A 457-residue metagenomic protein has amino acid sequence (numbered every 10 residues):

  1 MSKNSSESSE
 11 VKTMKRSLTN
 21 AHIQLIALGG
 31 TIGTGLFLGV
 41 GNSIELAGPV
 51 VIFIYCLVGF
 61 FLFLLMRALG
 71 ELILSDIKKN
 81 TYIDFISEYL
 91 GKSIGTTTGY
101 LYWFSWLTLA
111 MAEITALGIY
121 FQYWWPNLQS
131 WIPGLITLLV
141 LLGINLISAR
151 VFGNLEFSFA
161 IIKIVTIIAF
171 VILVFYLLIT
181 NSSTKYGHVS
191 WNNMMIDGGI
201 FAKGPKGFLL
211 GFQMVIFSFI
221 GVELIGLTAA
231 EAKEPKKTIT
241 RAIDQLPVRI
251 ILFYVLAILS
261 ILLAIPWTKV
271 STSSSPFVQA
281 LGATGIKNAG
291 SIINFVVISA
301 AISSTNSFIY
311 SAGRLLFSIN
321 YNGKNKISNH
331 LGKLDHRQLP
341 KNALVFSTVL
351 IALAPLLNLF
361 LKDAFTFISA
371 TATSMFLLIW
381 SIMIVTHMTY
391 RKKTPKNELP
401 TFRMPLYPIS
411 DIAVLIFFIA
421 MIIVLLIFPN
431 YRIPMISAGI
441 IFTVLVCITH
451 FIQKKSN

Functional and structural regions predicted by a protein language model:
M1-G41, L46-V50, L62-R67, K78-K79 (+3 more regions): Membrane-interface "cap" regions at the ends of multi-pass membrane proteins
S2-E10, I83-S87, I114-G134, T166 (+4 more regions): Helix-loop-helix connectors at the membrane interface of multi-pass transporters/channels
S9-M14, P126-Q129, I161-S291: Helix-loop-helix junctions that connect adjacent transmembrane segments in multi-pass membrane transporters
K15, L38-P133, L246-I251, V255 (+1 more regions): Extracellular loop-to-transmembrane helix junctions
K78, L101-I114, F219, L224-A232 (+3 more regions): Membrane-helix boundary/coupling elements in multi-pass transport proteins
D84-S87, G91, Y123, A242-N306 (+1 more regions): TM-loop-TM module centered on a large, flexible mid-protein loop between adjacent transmembrane helices in multi-pass
G118, W131-V189, I220, I243-P247 (+3 more regions): Membrane-interface loop-to-helix entry segments
S158, N329-L339, W380-P429: C-terminal membrane-solvent junction of multi-pass transporters and transport-like membrane proteins
